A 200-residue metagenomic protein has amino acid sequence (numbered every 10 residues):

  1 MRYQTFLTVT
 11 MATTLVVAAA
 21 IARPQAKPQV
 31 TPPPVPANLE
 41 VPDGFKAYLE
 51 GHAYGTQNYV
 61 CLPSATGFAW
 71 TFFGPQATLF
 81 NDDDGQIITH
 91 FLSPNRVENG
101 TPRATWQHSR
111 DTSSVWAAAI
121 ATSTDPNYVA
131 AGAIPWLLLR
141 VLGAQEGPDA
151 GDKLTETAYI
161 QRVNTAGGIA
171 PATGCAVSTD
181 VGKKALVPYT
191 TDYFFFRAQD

Functional and structural regions predicted by a protein language model:
M1-P24: Fungal secretory targeting signals
R23-Q57, A65-D200: Primary mode marks residue(s) on the alpha4-beta5-alpha5 output face of response regulator receiver
